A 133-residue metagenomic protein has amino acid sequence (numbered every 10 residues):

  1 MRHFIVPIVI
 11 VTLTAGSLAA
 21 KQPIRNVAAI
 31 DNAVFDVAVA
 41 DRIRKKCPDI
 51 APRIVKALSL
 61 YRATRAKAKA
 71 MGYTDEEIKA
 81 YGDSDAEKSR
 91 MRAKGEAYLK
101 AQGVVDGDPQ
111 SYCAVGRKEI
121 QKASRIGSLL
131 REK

Functional and structural regions predicted by a protein language model:
F4-T14: Sec-dependent N-terminal signal peptides
V6, K45, P52, K118-Q121: Residue-level marker of positions within ordered structural domains that often coincide with functionally constrained
G16-I30, K94-K100, R125: Short amphipathic alpha-helical segments and their helix-coil junctions
A20-V55: Immediate post-signal-peptide N-terminus of mature secreted/exported proteins
S59-K133: Compact alpha-helical subdomains of small soluble proteins
